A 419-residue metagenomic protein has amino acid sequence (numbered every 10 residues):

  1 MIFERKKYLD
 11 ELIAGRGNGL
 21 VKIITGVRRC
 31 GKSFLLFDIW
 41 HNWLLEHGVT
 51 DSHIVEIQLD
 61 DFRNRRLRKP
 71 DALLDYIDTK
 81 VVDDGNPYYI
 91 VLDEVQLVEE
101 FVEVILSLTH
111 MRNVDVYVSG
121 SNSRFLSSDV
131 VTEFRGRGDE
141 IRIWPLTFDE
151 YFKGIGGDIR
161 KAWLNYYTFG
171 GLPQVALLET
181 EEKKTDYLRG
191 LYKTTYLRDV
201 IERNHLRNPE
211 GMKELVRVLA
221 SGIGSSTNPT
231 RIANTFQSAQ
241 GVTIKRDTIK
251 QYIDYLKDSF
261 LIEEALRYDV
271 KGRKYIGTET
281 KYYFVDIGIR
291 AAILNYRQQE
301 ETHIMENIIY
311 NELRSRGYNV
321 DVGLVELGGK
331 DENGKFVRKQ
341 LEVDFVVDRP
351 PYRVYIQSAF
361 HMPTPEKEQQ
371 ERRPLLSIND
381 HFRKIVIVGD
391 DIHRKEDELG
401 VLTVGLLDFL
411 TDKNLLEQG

Functional and structural regions predicted by a protein language model:
I2, D149-E326: Interdomain hinge/linker elements that couple catalytic modules in large macromolecular machines
I2, F34, L45, V49 (+2 more regions): A cross-kingdom feature that marks ATP-driven nucleic-acid transaction machinery
I2-G19: Pre-Walker A adenine-sensing motif
I24: Hydrophobic anchor at the beta1->P-loop junction of P-loop NTPases
G31: Conserved glycine(s) of the Walker
E56-N86: Short glycine-rich substrate-engagement loop in P-loop NTPases that contacts/grips substrate
D115-S121, R142: Structural recognition of the conserved hydrophobic beta-strand(s) that form the central parallel beta-sheet of P-loop
R124-D139, G154-G156: Short regulatory helix/loop adjacent to the ATP-binding pocket of P-loop NTPases
